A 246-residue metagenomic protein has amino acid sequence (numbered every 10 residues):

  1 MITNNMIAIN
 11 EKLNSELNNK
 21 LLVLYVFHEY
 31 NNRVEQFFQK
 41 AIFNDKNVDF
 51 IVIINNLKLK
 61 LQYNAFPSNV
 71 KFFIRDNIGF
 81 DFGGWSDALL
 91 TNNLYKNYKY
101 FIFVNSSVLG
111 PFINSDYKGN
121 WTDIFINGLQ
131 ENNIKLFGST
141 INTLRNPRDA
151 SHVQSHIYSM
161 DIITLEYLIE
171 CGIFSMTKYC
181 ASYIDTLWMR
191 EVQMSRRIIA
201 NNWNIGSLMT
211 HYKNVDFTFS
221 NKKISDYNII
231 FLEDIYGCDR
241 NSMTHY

Functional and structural regions predicted by a protein language model:
M1-Y246: ER/Golgi luminal nucleotide-sugar-dependent glycosyltransferases, focusing on the catalytic module
